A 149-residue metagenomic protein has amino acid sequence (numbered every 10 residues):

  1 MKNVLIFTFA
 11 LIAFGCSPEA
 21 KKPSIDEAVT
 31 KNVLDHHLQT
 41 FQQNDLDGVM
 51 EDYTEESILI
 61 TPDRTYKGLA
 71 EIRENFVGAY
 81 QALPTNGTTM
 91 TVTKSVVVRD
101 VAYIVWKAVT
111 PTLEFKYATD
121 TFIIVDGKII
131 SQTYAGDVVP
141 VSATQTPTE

Functional and structural regions predicted by a protein language model:
V4-A13: Sec-dependent N-terminal signal peptides
C16-E51, A143-E149: Short, low-complexity N-terminal intrinsically disordered segments enriched in polar/charged residues
H37, V49-M50, S57, G68 (+5 more regions): Hydrophobic pocket/interface hotspot
Y53, W106-T110, G136: Short beta-strand segments enriched in hydrophobic/aromatic residues within well-folded beta-rich domains
E56-K67, Q81-N86: A short gly/proline-enriched turn/hairpin at secondary-structure junctions
L59, S95-V97, Y134: Hydrophobic/anchoring residues in structured secondary elements
E74-F115: Surface-exposed, charged secondary-structure patches
Y117-T146: Short beta-strand edge/turn micro-motifs at domain boundaries
